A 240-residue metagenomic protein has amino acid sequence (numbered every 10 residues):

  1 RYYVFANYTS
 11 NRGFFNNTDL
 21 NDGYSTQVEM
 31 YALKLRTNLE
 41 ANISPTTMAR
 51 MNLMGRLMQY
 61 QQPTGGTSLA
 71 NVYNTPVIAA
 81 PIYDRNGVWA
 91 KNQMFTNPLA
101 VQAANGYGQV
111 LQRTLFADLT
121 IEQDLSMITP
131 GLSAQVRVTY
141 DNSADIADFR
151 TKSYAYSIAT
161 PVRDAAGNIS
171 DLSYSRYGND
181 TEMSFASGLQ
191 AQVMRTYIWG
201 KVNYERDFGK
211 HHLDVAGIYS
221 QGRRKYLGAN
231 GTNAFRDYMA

Functional and structural regions predicted by a protein language model:
R1, A79-N92, R150-A240: Outer-membrane beta-barrel transmembrane domain signature of Gram-negative proteins, especially the mid-to-C-terminal
R1, T37-A41, A117-Q123, G200-Y204 (+1 more regions): Residues on the lipid-exposed face of transmembrane beta-strands in outer-membrane beta-barrel proteins
Y2-N7, N11-F14, T26-T96, G106-T114 (+5 more regions): Flexible loop and strand-edge segments within Gram-negative outer membrane beta-barrel domains
F14-N21, Q62-S68, A147-S153, Y226-A234: Outer-membrane beta-barrel translocator domains and adjoining extracellular loop/strand segments of Gram-negative
F15, L39, M127, G131-S133: A conserved hydrophobic secondary-structure block that centers on an alpha-helix together with its immediately flanking
N17-G23, N97-G106, N179-S187, R224-G228: Extracytoplasmic loops and strand-loop junctions of Gram-negative outer membrane beta-barrel proteins
M58, T139-S143, A155: Short edge-strand/loop segments of extracellular domains
R113-L125, G131-T139: P-loop NTPase catalytic cores that bind/hydrolyze ATP
